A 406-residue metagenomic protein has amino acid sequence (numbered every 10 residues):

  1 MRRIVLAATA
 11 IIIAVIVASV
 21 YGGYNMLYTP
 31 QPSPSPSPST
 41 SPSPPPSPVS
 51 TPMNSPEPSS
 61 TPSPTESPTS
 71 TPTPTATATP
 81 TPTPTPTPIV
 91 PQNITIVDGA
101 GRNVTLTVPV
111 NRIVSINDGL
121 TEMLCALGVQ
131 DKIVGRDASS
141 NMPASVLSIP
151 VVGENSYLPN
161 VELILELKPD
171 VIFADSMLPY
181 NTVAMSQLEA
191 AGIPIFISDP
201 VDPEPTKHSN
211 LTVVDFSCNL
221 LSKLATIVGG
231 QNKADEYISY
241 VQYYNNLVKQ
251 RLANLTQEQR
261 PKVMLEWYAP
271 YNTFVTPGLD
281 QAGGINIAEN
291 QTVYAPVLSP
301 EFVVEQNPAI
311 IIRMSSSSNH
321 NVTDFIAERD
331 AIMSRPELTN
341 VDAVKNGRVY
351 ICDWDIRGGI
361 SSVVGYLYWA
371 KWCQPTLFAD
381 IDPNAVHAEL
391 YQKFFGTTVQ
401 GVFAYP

Functional and structural regions predicted by a protein language model:
A7-I12, I16-P32, P42, P46-T121 (+3 more regions): Bacterial Sec-exported substrate-binding components of ABC uptake systems
Q92, N103, V183-W267, A288 (+1 more regions): Extracytoplasmic substrate-binding proteins
D98-G101, P150-E162, Q291-P300: Short helix-initiation/N-cap motifs at beta->coil->alpha
N111-L167, V171-L178, A184, G284-I287: A short, structured surface patch at a secondary-structure boundary
R112-N117, V134-D137, V171-D175, P194-D199 (+4 more regions): Structural recognition of the beta-strand scaffold that forms the well-ordered cores of secreted hydrolase catalytic
G119-E122, S139-M142, Y157-L158, V171-N181 (+5 more regions): Solvent-exposed loop/turn segments at secondary-structure junctions within structured extracellular/periplasmic domains
S139-M142, P150, Y268-S299: Alpha-helical, coiled-coil/dimerization segments enriched in small aliphatic residues
P159-P169, S186, A190-A191, L298-N307: Short helices/loops that flank or line small-molecule/ion binding pockets
